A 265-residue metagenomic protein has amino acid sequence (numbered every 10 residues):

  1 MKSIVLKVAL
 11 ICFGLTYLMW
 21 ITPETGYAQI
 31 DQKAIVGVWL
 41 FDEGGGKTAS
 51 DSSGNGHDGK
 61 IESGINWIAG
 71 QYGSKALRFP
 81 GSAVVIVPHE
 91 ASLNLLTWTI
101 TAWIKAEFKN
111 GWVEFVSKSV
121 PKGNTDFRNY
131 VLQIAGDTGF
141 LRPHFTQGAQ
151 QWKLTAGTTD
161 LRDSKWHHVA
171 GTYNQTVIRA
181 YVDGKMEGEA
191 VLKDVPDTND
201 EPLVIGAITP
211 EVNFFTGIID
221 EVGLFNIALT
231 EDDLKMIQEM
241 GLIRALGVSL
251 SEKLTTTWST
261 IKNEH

Functional and structural regions predicted by a protein language model:
K2-V5, Y17-S82, I237-H265: Extracytoplasmic low-complexity segments
V8-F13: Sec-dependent N-terminal signal peptides
Q32-V36, L40, G45-S52, P80-R142 (+5 more regions): Extracellular glycan-recognition modules
D42, K193-D194: A generic structural motif
V84, T146-G148, T158, G188-V191 (+1 more regions): Extracellular glycan-interaction patches encoded by glycine-rich segments
P88-A91, A156-D160, L192-K193: Beta-strand-rich interaction surfaces with strong enrichment in secreted/lumenal proteins
P143-H168: Short, aromatic/His-centered strand-loop micro-motif at the edge of beta-sheets
